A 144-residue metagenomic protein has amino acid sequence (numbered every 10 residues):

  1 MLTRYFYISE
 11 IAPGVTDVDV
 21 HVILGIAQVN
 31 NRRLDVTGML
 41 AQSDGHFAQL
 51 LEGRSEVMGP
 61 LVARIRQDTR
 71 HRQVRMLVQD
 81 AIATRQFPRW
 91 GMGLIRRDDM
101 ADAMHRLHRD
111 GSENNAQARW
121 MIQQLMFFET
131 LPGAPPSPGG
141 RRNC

Functional and structural regions predicted by a protein language model:
M1-C144: Charge-rich, low-complexity N-terminal segments
